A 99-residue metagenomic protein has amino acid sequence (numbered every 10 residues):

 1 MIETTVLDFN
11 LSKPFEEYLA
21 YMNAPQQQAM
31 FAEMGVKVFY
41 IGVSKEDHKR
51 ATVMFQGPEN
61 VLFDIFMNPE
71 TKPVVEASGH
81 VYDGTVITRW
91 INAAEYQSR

Functional and structural regions predicted by a protein language model:
M1-K72, V86-R99: Short S/T/G/P-rich N-terminal loop/turn motif that feeds into the first structured element of a domain
K72-Y82: C-terminal structural segments of small proteins and small subunits
